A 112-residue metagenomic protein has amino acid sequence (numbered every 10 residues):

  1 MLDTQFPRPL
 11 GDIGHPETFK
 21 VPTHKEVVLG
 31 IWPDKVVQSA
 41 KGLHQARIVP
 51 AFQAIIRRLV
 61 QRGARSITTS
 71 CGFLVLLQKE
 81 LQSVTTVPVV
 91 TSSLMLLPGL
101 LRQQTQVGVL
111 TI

Functional and structural regions predicted by a protein language model:
M1-R47: N-terminal glycine-rich anion-binding loop in soluble enzyme alpha/beta folds
K25-V28, T91, V109-T111: Structural signal for conserved beta-strand scaffold positions within catalytic alpha/beta enzyme cores
A46-G63: Short, well-structured alpha-helical segments in soluble
P50, A54, S70-E80, V84: N-terminal active-site wall of soluble small-molecule enzyme domains
G63-I67, T86-V87: Short active-site oxyanion
R65-Q78, S93-L96, I112: Gly/Ser/Thr-rich loops at beta-strand to alpha-helix junctions that form or flank small-molecule/cofactor-binding
E80-Q103: Short, acidic/small-residue loops that bind anionic groups at enzyme active sites
R102-I112: Short, glycine-/small-residue-rich phosphate/pyrophosphate-handling segment
